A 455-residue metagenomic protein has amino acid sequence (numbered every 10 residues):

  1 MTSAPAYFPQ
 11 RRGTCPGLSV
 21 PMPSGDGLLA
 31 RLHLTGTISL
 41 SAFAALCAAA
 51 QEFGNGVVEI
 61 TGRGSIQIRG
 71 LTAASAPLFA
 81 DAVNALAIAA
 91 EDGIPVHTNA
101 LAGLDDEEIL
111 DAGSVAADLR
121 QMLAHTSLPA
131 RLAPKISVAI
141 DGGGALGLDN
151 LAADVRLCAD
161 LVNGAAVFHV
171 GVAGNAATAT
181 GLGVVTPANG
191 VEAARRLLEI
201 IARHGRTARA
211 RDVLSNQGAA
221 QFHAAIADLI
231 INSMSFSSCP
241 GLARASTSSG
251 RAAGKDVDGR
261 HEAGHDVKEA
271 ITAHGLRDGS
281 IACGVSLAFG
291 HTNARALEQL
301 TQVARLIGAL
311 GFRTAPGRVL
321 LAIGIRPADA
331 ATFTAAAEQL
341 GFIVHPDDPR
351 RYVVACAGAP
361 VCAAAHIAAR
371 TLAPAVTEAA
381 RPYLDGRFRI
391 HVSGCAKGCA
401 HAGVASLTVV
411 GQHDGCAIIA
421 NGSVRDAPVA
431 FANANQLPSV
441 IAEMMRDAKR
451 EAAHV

Functional and structural regions predicted by a protein language model:
T2-Y7, D26-A165, G183-V185, L287-H413: Small-residue-enriched alpha-helical segments and adjacent helix-cap loops that form tight helix-helix packing
Y7-M22, I88-A90: Intrinsic, low-complexity N-terminal interaction/targeting segments
L18-S24, G54-I60, E199, R203-H204 (+2 more regions): Short, flexible, solvent-exposed loop/turn segments with mixed acidic/basic and small polar residues
P23-A30, A176-T178, R277-G284: Gly-rich Lys/Arg/Thr-decorated short loops/hinges at beta-loop-alpha junctions or inter-strand turns that position
V57-I60, P129-A133, R203-A224, L229-S233 (+5 more regions): Flexible, glycine/charged-enriched surface loops at secondary-structure junctions
I136-S215, G403-V455: Mobile "lid/hinge" segments at catalytic clefts and subdomain interfaces of large enzymes
F222-S233, V267-N293: Accessory "access/gating" subregions that flank catalytic or transport cores
I231-K268: Intrinsic disorder/low-complexity segments
